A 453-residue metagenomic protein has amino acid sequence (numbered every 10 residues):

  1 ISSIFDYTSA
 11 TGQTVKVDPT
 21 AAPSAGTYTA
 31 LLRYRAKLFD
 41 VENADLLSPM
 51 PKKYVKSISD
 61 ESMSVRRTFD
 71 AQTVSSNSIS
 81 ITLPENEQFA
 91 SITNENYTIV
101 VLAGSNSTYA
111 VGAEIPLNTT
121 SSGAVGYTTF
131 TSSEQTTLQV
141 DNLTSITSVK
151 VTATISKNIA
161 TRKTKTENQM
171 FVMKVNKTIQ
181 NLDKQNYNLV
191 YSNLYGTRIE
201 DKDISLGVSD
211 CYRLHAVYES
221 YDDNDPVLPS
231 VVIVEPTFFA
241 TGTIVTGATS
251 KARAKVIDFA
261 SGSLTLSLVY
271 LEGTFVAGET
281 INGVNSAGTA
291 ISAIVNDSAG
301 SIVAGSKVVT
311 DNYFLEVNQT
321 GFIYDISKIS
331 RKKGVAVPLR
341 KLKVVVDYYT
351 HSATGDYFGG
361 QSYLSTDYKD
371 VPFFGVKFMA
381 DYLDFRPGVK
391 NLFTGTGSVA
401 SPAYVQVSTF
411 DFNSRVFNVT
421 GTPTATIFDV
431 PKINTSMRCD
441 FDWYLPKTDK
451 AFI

Functional and structural regions predicted by a protein language model:
I1-I453: Subunit-assembly interface segments of extracellular/virion macromolecular structures
